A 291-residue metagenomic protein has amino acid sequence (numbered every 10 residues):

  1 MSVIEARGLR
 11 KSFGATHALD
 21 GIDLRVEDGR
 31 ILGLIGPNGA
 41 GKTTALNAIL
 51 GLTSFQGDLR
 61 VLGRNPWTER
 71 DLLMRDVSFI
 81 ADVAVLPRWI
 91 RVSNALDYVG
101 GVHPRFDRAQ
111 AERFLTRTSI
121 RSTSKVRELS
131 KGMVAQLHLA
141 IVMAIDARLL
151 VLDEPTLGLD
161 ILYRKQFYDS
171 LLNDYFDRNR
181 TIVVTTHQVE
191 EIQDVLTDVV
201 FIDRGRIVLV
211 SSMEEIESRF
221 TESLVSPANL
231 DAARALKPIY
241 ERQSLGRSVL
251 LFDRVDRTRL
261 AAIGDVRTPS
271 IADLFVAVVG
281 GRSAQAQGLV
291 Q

Functional and structural regions predicted by a protein language model:
P37-G41: Walker A (P-loop) phosphate-binding loop of ABC-type ATPase nucleotide-binding domains
G51, F55-T68, L72-L73: Conserved ABC transporter NBD signature motif
A81-H138: ABC-family P-loop ATPase nucleotide-binding domains
L150-E154, L159: Catalytic Walker B motif of ABC-type/P-loop ATPase nucleotide-binding domains
Q166-F252: ABC transporter nucleotide-binding domain
Y240, S244-Q291: C-terminal coupling/interaction segments
